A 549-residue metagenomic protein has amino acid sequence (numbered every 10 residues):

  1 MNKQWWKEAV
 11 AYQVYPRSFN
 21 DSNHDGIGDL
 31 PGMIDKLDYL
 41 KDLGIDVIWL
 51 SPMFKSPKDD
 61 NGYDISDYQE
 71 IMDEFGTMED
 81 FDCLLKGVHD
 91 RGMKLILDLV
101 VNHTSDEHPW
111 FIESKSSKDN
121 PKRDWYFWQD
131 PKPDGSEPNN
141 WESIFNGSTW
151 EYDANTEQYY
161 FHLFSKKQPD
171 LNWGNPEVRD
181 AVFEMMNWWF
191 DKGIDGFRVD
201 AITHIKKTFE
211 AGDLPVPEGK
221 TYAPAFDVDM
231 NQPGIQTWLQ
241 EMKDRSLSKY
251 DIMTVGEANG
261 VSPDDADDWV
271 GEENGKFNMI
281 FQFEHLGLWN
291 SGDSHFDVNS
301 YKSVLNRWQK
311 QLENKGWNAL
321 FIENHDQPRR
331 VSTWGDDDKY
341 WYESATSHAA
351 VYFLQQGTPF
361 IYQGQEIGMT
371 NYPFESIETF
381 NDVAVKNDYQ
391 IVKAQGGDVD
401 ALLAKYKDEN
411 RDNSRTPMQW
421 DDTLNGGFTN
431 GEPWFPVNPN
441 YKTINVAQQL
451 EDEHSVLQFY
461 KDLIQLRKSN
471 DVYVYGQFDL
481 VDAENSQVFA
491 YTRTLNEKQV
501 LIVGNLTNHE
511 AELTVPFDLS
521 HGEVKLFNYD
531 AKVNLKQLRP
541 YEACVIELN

Functional and structural regions predicted by a protein language model:
N2-N187, D191, H204-S262, E272 (+1 more regions): Acidic/aromatic-lined carbohydrate-recognition and catalytic surfaces of CAZymes acting on diverse glycans
W5-W6, L214-G219, D227, T237-L239 (+12 more regions): Loop/helix patches that line or flank the sugar-binding groove of alpha-linked glycan CAZymes
N23, S56-D60, H103-W110, I205-F209 (+6 more regions): Short catalytic/ligand-binding loop motif for oxyanion handling, primarily in non-cytosolic enzymes, centered on
I48, F197-V199: Hydrophobic residues within beta-strands of alpha/beta enzymes
I112-E157, D293-Q311, V399-N438: Core domains of carbohydrate- and sulfate-ester-processing enzymes
E510-N528: Beta-strand-rich binding/interaction modules
N534-N549: C-terminal beta-strand-rich structural cap/linker in extracellular carbohydrate-active enzymes
